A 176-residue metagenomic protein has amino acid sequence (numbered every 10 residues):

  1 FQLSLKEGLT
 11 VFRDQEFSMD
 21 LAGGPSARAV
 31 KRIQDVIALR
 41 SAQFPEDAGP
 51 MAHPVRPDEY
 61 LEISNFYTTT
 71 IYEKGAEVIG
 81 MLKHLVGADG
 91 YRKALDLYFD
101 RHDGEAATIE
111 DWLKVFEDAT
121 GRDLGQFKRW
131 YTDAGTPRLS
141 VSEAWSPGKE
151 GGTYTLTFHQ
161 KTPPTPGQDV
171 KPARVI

Functional and structural regions predicted by a protein language model:
F1-L156: Hydrophobic alpha-helical and helix-loop surface patches within well-folded domains that function as non-catalytic
I37-A38, V170-I176: Short, intrinsically disordered, charge-balanced linker/junction segments flanking boundaries in proteins
F158-V170: Short amphipathic, basic-aromatic surface patches that mediate peripheral association with negatively charged
